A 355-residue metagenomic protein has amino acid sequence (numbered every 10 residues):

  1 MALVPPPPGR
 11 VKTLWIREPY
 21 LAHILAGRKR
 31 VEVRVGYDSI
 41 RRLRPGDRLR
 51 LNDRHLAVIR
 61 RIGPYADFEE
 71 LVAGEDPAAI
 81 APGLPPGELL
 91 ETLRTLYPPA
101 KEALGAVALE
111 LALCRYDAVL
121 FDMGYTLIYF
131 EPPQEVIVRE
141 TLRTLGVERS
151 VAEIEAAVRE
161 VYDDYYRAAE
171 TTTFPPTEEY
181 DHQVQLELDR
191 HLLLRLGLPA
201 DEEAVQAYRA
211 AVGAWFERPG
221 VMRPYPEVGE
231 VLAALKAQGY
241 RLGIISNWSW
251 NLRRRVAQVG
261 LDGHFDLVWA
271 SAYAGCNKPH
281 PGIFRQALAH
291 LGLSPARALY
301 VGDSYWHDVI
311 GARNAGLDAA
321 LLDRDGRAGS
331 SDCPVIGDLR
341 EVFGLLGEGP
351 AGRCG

Functional and structural regions predicted by a protein language model:
A2-L43, A108: Compositionally biased, charged N-terminal/linker segments
V11-I16, V58, I62-Y65, Y165: Short amphipathic
I40, H55-L56, Y65-F68: Short, charged/polar surface micro-motifs in flexible loops or helix N-caps
L49-V58: Short coil-to-beta-strand transition motifs
R60-L113: Aromatic- and Lys/Arg-enriched surface recognition patch
C114-D117, A152, P199-E203, G229 (+2 more regions): Asp-based, Mg2+/Mn2+-dependent phosphohydrolase catalytic module
Y116-P226, A237-Q238: N-terminal helical cap/lid subdomain that shapes the substrate entry/recognition surface in HAD-like hydrolases
